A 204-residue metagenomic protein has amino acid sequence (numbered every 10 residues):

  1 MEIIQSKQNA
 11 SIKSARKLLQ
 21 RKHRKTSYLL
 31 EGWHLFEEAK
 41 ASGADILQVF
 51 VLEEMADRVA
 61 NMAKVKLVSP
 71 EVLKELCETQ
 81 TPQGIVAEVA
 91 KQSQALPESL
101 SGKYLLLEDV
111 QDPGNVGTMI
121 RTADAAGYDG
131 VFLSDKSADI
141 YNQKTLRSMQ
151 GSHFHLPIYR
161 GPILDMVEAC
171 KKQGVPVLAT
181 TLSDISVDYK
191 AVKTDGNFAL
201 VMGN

Functional and structural regions predicted by a protein language model:
M1-E54, S137-A138: Boundary-proximal intrinsically disordered activation/regulatory segments immediately upstream of a helical core
E2-S6, K66-S69, L156-M166: Short acidic-hydrophobic, aromatic-tinged amphipathic segments that line or gate anion-handling sites
A41, P97-I185, Y189: RNA substrate-binding interface of SAM-dependent RNA methyltransferases
F50-M55, A90, D109: Structural motif
L52, V68-S69, E88, S134 (+2 more regions): Generic beta-sheet signal
A60-E71, G102, G196: Active-site regions of enzymes building and remodeling cell-envelope glycoconjugates
V65-A90: Glycine/small-residue-rich loop that forms an oxyanion/phosphate-binding "nest" at active or ligand-binding sites
